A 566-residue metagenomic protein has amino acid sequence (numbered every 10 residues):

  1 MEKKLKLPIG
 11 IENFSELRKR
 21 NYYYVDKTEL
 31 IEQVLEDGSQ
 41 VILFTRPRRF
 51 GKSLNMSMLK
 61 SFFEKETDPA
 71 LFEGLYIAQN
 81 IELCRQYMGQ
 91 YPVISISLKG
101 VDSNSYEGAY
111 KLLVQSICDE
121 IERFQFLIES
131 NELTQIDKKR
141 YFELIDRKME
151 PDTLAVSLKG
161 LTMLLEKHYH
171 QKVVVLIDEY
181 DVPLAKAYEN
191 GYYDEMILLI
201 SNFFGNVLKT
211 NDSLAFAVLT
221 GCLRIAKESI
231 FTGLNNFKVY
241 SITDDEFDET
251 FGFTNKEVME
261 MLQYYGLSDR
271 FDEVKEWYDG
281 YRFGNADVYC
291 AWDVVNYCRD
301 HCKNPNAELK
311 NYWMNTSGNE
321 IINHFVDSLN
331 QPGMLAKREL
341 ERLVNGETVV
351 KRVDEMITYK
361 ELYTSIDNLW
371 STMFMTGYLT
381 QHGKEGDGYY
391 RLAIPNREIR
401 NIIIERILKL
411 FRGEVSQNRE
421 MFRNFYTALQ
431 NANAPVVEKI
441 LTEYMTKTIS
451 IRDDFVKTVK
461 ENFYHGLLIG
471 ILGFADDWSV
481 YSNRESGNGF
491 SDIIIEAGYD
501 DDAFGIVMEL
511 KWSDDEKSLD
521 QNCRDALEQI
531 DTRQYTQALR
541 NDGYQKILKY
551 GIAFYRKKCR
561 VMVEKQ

Functional and structural regions predicted by a protein language model:
M1-N80: Walker A/P-loop-proximal flanking segment of P-loop NTPase domains
G10, S61-F126: P-loop NTPase motor core
I121, S157-H168, E195-A215, Y535-A538: Substrate-engagement module of ASCE P-loop NTPases
Y169-Y193: Conserved P-loop NTPase "ATPase switch" module shared by AAA+ and STAND
V182, Y192-G233: Sensor-1/coupling segment of RecA-like P-loop NTPase cores
S229-T232, Y240-R299, E339: Amphipathic alpha-helical segments of the small helical/lid subdomains adjacent to P-loop NTPase cores
F237, Y289-Q534, C559-Q566: Extended alpha-helical interface modules used as scaffolds for assembling large macromolecular complexes
A538-Q566: Domain-level recognition of nuclease-like catalytic cores that cleave nucleotide substrates
